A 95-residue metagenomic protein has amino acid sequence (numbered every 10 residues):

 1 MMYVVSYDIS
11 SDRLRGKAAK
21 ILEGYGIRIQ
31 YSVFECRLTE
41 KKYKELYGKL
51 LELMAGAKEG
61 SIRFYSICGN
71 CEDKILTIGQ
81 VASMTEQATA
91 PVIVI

Functional and structural regions predicted by a protein language model:
M1-K42: Extended, hydrophobic alpha-helical segments
R37-E59, C68: Short, intrinsically disordered low-complexity segments
G56-I95: C-terminal structural segments of small proteins and small subunits
